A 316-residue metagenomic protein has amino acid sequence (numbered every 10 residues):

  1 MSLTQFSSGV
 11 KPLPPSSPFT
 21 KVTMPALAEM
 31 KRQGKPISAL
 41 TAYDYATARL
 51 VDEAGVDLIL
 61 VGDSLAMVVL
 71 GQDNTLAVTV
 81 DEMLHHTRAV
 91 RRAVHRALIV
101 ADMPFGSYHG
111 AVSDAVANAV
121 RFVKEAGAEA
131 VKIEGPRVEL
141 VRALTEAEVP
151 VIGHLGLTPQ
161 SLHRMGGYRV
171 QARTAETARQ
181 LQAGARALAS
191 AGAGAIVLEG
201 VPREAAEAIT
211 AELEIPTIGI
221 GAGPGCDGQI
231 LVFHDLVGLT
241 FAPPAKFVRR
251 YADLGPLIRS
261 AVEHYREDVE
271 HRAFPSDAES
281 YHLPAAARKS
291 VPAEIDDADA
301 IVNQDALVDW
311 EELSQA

Functional and structural regions predicted by a protein language model:
S2-K246, A252-A285, K289-A316: Alpha/beta enzyme core
